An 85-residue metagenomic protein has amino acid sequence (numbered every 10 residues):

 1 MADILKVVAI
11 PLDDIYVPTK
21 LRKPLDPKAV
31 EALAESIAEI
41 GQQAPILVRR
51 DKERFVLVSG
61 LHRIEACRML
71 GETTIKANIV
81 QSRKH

Functional and structural regions predicted by a protein language model:
M1-Q81: Short, charged/polar connector segments at secondary-structure boundaries
R83-H85: A short acidic, often aromatic-flanked loop/helix-cap motif at beta-alpha or helix-coil junctions that lines enzyme
